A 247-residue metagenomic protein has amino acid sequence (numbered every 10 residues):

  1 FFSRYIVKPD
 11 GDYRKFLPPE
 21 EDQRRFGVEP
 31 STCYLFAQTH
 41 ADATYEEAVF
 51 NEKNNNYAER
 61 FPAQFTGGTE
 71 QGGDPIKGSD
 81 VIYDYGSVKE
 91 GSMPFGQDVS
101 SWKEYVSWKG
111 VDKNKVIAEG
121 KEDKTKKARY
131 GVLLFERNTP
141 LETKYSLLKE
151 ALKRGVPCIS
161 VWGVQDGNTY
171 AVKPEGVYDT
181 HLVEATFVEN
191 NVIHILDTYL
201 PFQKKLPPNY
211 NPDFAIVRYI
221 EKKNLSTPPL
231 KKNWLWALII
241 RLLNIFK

Functional and structural regions predicted by a protein language model:
F1, P9-Y85: Active-site-adjacent structural elements in enzyme catalytic domains
F1-Q23, E175, Y199-K247: Extracellular cell-wall/glycan-interacting regions and their flexible linkers
I6, G27, E52-N55, G110 (+3 more regions): Short, flexible coil/linker elements and helix-boundary hinge sites characteristic of intrinsically disordered
V7-D10, N51, N55, G96-W102 (+1 more regions): Generic detection of intrinsically disordered/low-complexity segments and helix-coil linkers/edges
Y34, T39, A43, G67-L230: Predominantly the structural core of cysteine protease catalytic domains
